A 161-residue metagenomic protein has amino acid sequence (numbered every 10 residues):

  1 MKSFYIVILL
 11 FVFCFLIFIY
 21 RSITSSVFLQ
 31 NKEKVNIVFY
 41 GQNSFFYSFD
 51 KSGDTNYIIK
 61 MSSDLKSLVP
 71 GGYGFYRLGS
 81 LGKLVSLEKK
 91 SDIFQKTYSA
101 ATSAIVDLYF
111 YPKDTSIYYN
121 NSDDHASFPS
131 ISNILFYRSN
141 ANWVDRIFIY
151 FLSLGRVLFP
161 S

Functional and structural regions predicted by a protein language model:
K2-S161: Non-catalytic, solvent-exposed segments at the cell envelope interface
